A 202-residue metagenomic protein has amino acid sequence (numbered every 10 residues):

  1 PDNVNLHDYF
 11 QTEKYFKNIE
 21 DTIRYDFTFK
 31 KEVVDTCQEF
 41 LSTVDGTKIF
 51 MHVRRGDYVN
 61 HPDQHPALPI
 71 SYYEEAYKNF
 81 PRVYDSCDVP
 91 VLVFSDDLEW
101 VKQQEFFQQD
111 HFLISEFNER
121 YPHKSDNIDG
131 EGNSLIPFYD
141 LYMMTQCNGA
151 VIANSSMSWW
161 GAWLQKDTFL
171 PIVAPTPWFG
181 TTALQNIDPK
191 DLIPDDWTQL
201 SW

Functional and structural regions predicted by a protein language model:
P1-D88: Secretory-pathway luminal glycosyltransferase catalytic domains
L6, L113-E116, L200: Hydrophobic residues at beta-strand termini and immediately following loops that shape nucleotide-binding pockets
Y9, E13, H61, S71 (+3 more regions): Surface-exposed loop/turn and secondary-structure junction residues enriched for glycine/proline
T43, V83-D85, E105-F106, P189-L192: A generic structural signal for short, solvent-exposed coil/turn residues that cap or connect secondary-structure
F50, F112, I172, W197-Q199: Conserved beta-strand scaffold positions in the cores of enzyme catalytic domains, especially in NTP/NDP-utilizing
C87-A183, I187: Donor-binding and catalytic core of enzymes assembling or modifying cell-surface/extracellular glycoconjugates
T181-W202: Leloir-type glycosyltransferase catalytic cores
